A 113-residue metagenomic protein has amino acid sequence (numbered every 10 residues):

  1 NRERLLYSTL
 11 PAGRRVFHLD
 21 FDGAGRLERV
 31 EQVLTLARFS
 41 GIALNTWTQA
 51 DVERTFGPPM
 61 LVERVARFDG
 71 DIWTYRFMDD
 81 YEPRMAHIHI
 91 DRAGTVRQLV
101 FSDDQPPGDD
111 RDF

Functional and structural regions predicted by a protein language model:
N1-R26, L44-F113: A cross-family detector of function-defining hotspots
L27-A37: Acidic/histidine-rich, surface-exposed loop or edge segments in extracytoplasmic proteins
